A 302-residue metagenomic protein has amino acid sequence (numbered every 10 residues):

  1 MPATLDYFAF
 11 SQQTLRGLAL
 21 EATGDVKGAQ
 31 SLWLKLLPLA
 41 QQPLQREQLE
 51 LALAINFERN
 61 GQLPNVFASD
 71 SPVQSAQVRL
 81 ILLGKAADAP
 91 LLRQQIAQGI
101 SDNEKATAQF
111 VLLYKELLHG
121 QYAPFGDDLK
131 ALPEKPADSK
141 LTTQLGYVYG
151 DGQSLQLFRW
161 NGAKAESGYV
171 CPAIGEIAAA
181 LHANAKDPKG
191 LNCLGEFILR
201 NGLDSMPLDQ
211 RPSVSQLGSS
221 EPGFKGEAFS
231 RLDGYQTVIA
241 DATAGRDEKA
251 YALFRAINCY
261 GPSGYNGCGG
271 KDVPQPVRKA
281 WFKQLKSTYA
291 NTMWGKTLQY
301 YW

Functional and structural regions predicted by a protein language model:
M1-W302: Alpha-helical solenoid repeat scaffolds
